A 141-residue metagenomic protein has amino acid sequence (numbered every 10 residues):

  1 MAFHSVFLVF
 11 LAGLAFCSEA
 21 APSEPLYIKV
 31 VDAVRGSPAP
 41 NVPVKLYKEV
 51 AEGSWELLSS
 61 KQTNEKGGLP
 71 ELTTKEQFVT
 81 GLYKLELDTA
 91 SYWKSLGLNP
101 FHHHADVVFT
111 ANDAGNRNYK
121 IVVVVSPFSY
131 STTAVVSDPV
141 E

Functional and structural regions predicted by a protein language model:
F3-P40, K48, W55, Y130-E141: Beta-strand-rich domain onsets/edges
P43-Y47, K84-E86: Beta-strand signatures of extracellular beta-sandwich domains
E52-L72: Short, acidic Ser/Thr/Gly-rich low-complexity loop/linker segments typical of extracellular and cell-surface proteins
L58-Q62, T74-K75, K94-L96, D106-A111: Beta-strand-rich interaction surfaces with strong enrichment in secreted/lumenal proteins
P70-L82: Short Pro-Gly-centered beta-turn/loop motif in secreted/extracellular proteins
L82-D88, Y92: A short tyrosine-centered beta-strand micro-motif
A90-P100, Y130: Short acidic/polar inter-strand loop motif in beta-rich domains
A105-E141: Extracellular beta-sheet/turn segments enriched in Thr/Pro/Gly and aliphatic residues
